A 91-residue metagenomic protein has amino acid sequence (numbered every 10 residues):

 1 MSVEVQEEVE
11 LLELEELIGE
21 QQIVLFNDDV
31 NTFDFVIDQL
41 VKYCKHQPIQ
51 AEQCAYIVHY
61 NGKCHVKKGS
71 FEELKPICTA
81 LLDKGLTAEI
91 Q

Functional and structural regions predicted by a protein language model:
S2-Q91: Terminal domain-initiation and capping elements
